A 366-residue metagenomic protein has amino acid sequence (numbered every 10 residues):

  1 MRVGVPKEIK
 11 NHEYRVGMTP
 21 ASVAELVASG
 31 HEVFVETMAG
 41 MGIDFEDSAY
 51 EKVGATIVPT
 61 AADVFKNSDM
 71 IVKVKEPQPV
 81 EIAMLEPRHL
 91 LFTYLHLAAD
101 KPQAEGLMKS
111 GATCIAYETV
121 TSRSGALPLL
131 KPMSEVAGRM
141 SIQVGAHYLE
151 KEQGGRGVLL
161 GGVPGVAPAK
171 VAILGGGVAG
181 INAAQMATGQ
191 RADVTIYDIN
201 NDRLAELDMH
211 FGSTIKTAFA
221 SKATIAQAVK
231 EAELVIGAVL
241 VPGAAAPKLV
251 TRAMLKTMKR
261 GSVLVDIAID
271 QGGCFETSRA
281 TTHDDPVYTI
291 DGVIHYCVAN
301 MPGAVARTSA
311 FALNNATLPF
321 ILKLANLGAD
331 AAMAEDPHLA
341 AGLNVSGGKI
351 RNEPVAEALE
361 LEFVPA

Functional and structural regions predicted by a protein language model:
R2, E8, P79-A169, V298-N300: Glycine/serine-rich phosphate-binding loop and adjoining beta1-alpha1 elements at the start of nucleotide-handling
R2-G106, S110: An N-terminal-biased, well-structured beta-alpha scaffold segment characteristic of Rossmann-like dinucleotide-binding
P6-F45, E152-L240, V287: Glycine-rich phosphate/diphosphate-binding loop of Rossmann-like nucleotide-binding domains
V23, D47, I82, A104 (+5 more regions): Generic hydrophobic/aromatic pocket-lining and core-packing "Φ" positions
D69, K75-E76, L95-H96, S221 (+3 more regions): Short glycine-/small-residue-rich Rossmann-like dinucleotide-binding loops
E76, V136, G177-V178: Residue-level detector of alpha-helix initiation sites
E118-L159, I269, C274-A366: Adenosine-phosphate binding glycine-rich loop
M209-D291: Rossmann-like adenosine-cofactor binding region
